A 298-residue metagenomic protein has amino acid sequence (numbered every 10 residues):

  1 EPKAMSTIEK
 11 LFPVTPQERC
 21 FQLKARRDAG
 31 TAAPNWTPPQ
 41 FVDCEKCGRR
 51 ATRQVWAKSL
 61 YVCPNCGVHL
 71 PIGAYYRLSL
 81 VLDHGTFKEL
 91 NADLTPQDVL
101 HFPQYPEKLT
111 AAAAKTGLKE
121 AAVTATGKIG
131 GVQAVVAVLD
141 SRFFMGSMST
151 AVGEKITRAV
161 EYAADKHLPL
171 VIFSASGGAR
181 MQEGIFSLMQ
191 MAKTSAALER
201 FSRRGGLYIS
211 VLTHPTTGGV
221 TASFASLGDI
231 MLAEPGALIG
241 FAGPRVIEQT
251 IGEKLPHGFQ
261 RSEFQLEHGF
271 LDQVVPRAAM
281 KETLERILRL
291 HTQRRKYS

Functional and structural regions predicted by a protein language model:
A4-A32: N-terminal alpha-helical interaction blocks
W36-P39, R53: Cys/His-rich Zn2+-binding cysteine-cluster or related metal-binding knuckle/ribbon modules and their
F41, L60: Residues immediately within or flanking Cys/His clusters that coordinate Zn2+ in small zinc-binding modules
C44-C47, C63-C66: Short cysteine-rich clusters marking metal-coordination/redox-active sites
R50-A51, H69-L70: Cys/His-rich microdomains that often coordinate metals
I72-G146: Long, charge-rich boundary regions
V123-S202, I209: Cleft-lining beta-strand/loop regions that shape enzyme active-site pockets
S174-T292: Conserved catalytic cores of soluble enzyme domains, especially glycine-rich substrate-binding beta-alpha loops
